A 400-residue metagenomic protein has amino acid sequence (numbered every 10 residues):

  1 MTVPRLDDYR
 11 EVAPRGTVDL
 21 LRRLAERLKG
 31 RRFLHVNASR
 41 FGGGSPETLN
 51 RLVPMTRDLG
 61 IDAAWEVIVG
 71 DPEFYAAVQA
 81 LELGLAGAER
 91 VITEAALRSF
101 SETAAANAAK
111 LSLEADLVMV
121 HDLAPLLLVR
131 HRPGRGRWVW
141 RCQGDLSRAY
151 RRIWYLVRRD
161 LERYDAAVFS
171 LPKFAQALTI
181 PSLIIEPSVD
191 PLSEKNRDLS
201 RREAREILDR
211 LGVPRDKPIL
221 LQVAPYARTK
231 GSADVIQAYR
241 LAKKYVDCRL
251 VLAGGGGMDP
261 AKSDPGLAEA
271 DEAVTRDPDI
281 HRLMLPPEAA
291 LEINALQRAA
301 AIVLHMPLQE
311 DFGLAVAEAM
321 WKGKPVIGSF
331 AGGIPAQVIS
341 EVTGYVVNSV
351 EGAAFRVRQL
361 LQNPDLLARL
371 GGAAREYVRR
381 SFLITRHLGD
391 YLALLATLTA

Functional and structural regions predicted by a protein language model:
L208-K230, I236, L250-V251: Conserved donor-binding/catalytic core segment of Leloir-type glycosyltransferases
G254, M258, K262-A295: Nucleotide-activated donor-binding/catalytic signature segment of Leloir-type glycosyltransferases, i.e., the conserved
N294, F312, A317-W321, P335-A336 (+1 more regions): Short alpha-helical segment that forms part of, or immediately flanks, the ligand-binding pocket in carbohydrate-active
A301, G323, F330: A short alpha->beta transition loop at the rim of the catalytic pocket in nucleotide-sugar-dependent
L308: Aromatic "clamp/platform" in nucleotide-sugar-dependent glycosyltransferases that forms part of the donor/acceptor
P325-G328, V338, V346: Short hydrophobic beta-strand element within catalytic cores of glycosyltransferases and related nucleotide-activated
S340-E351, Q359-P364: Conserved acidic donor-binding segment of nucleotide-sugar-dependent glycosyltransferases
Q359, L366-S381, H387-A393: A short, well-ordered alpha-helix in the C-terminal region of glycosyltransferases
